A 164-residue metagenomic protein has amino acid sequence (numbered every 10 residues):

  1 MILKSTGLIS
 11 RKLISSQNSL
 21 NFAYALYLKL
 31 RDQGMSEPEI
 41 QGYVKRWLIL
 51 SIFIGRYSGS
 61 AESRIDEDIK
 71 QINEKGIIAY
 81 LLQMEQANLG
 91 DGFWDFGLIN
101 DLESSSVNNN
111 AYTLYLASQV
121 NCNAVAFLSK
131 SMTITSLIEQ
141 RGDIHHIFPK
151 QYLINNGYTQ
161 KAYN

Functional and structural regions predicted by a protein language model:
M1-D32: Polyanionic (Asp/Glu-rich) segments that form extended negatively charged tracts
M1-K4, V44, N73: C-terminal hydrophobic structural anchor segments that stabilize assembly/packing rather than catalytic chemistry
S5-I9, K29-S36, F53-S58, L153: Intrinsically disordered or highly flexible coil/loop and linker segments, enriched in small and charged/polar residues
R11-S19, S36, I40, V44 (+3 more regions): Secondary-structure capping and boundary motifs in well-ordered enzyme cores
N21, G42, R46, L50-S51 (+1 more regions): Feature representing long, continuous alpha-helical segments
Y24-Y27, Y43, Y158: Aromatic side chains
G34-L50, E62-K70: Short alpha-helical "patches" and their helix-cap loops
I52-Y152, N156, A162-Y163: Intrinsically disordered, low-complexity N-proximal targeting/linker segments that flank membranes
